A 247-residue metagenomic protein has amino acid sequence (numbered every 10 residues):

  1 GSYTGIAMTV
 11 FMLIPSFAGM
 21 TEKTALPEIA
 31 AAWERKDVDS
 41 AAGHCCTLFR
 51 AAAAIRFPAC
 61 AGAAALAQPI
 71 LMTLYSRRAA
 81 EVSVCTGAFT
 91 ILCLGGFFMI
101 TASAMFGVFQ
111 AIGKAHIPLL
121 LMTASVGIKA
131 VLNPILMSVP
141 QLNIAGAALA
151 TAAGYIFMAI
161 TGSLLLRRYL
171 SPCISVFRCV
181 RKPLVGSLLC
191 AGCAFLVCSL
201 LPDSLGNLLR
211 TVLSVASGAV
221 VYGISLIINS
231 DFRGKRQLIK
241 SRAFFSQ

Functional and structural regions predicted by a protein language model:
G1, I117-L119, A147-A148, S175: Alpha-helical transmembrane segments and their helix-entry boundary regions
G5-T101, G107-V108, K114: Specific pore-lining/lateral-gate transmembrane helices of multi-pass inner-membrane transport and insertion machines
L13-T24, L48, F57, F97-A104 (+5 more regions): Hydrophobic alpha-helical transmembrane bundles that constitute the permease/transmembrane domains of multi-pass
H44-A67, T73, I144-L170, L184 (+1 more regions): Short alpha-helical transmembrane segments in multi-pass integral membrane proteins
A61-G62, F98, I128-L132, L136 (+7 more regions): Alpha-helical membrane-inserting segments
A102-G113, S163-C179: Alpha-helical transmembrane segments
H116, T123-A159, G192, L196-A216: Membrane-interface helix-loop junctions in multi-pass transport and translocation proteins
F195-Q247: Membrane-proximal transmembrane or re-entrant/amphipathic helices at the cytosolic face
